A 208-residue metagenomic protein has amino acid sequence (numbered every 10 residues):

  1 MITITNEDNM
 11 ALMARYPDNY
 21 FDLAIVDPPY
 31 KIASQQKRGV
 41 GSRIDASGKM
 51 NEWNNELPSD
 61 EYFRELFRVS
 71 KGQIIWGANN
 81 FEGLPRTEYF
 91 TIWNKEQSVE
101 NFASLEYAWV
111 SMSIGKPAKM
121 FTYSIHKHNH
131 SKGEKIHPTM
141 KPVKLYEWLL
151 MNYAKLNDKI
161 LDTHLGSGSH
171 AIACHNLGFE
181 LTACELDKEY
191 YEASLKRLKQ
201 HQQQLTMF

Functional and structural regions predicted by a protein language model:
M1-L161, S167-F208: Class I S-adenosyl-L-methionine-dependent methyltransferase catalytic core
